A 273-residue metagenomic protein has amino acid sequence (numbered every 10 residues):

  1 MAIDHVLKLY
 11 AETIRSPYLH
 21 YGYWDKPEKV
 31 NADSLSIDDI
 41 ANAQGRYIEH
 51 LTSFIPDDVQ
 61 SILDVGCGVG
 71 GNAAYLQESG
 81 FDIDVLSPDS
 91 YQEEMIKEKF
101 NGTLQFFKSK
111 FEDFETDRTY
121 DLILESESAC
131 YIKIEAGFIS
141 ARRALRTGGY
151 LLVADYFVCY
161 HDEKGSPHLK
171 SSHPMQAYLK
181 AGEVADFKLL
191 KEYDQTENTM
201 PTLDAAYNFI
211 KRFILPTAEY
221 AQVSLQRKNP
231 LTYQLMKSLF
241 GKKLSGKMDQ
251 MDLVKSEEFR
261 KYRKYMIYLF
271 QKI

Functional and structural regions predicted by a protein language model:
M1-N31: N-terminal, positively charged/glycine-rich alpha-helical extensions of SAM-dependent methyltransferases
A41-V59: Conserved alpha-helix/loop element of class I SAM-dependent methyltransferases that forms part of the SAM/SAH-binding
L63-D113: Class I SAM-dependent methyltransferase SAM/SAH-binding core
E112-I123: A short acidic, Gly/Pro-enriched loop at the edge of an enzyme's catalytic core that lines a small-molecule cofactor
L122-E135: A short SAM/SAH-binding and catalytic strip from SAM-dependent methyltransferases
E135-Y150: A short glycine-rich, Lys/Arg-flanked "PGG" loop and its adjoining helix->strand segment in the class I
S166-E257: Substrate-binding/catalytic lobe of Class I Rossmann-like enzymes that use SAM or dcSAM, i.e., the mid-to-C-terminal
